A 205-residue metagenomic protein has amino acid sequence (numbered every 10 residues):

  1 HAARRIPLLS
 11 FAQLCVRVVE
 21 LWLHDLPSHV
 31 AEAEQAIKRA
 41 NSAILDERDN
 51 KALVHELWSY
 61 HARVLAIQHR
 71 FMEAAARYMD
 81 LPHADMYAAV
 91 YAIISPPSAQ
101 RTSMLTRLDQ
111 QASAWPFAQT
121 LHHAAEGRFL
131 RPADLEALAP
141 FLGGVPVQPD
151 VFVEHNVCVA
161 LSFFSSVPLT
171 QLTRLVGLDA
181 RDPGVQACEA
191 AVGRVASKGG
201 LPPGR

Functional and structural regions predicted by a protein language model:
H1-R205: Charged, E/D/K/R/S-rich low-complexity terminal regions of large eukaryotic assembly subunits
